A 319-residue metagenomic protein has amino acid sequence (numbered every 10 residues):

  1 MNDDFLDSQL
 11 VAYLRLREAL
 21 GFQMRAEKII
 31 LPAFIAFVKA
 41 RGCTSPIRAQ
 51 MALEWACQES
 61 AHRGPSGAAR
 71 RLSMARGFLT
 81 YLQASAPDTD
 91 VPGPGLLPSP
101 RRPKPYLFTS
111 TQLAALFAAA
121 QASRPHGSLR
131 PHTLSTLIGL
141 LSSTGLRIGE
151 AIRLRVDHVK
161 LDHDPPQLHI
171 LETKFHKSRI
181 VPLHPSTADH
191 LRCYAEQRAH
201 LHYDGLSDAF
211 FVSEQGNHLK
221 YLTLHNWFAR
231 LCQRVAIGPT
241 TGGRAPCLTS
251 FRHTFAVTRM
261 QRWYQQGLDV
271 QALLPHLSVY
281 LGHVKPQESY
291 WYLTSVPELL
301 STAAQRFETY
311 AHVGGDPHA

Functional and structural regions predicted by a protein language model:
M1-A319: Conserved catalytic core of the tyrosine transesterase superfamily
